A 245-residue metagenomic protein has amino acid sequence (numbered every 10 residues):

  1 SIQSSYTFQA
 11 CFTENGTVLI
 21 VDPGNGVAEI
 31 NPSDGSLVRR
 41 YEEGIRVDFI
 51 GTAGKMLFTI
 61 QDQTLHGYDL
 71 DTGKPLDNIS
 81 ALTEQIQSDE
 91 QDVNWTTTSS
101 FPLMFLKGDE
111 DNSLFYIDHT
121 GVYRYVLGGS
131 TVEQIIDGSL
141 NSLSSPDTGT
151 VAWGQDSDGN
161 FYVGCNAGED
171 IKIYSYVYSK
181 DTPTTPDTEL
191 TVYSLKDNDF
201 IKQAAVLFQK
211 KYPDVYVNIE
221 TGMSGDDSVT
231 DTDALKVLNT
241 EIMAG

Functional and structural regions predicted by a protein language model:
S1, T7-A10, I20-D22, I30-P32: N-terminus-biased targeting/localization segments
Y6, P23-N25, Q63: Repeated polar recognition positions within modular binding domains
A10, D48-T52, F58-Q63, T72 (+2 more regions): Conserved N-terminal structural module of periplasmic/extracytoplasmic solute-binding proteins
I30-S36, L70-G73: Extracytoplasmic/lumenal domain signature
